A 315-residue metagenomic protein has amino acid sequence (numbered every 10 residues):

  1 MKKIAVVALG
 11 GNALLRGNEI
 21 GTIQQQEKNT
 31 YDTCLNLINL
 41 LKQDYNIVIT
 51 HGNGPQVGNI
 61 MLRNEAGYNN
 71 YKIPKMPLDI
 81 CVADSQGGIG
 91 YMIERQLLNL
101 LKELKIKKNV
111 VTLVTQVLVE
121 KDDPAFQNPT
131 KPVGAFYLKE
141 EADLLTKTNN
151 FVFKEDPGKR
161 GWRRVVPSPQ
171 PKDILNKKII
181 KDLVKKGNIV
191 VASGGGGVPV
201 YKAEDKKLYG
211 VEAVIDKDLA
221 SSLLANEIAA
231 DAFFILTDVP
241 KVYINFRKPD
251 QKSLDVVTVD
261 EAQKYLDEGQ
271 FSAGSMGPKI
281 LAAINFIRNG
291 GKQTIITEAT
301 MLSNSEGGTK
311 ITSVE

Functional and structural regions predicted by a protein language model:
K2-E315: C-terminal catalytic "cap/lid" subdomain
